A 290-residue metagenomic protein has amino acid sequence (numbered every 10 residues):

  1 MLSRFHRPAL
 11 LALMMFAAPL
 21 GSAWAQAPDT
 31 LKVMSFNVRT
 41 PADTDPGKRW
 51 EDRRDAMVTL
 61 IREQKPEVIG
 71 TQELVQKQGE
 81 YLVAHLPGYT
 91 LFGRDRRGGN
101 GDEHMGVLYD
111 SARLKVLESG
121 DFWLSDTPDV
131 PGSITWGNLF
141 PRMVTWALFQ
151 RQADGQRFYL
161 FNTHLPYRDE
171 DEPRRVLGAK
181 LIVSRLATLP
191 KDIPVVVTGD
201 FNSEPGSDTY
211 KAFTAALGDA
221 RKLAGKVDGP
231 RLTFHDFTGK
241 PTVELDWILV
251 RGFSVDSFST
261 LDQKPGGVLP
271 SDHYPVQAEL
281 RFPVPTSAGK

Functional and structural regions predicted by a protein language model:
M1-L10: Bacterial N-terminal signal peptides that target proteins for export
A9-P19: Bacterial N-terminal signal peptides
L20-H85, R96-E103, V176, K180 (+1 more regions): N-terminal, active-site-proximal structural segment of metallo-dependent hydrolase catalytic domains
T30-V38, M57-L82, L108, A147 (+4 more regions): Active-site beta-strand/loop signature of hydrolases that rely on acidic residues for catalysis
S35-D55, L124-F140, P166-D171, F234-G239: Acidic/histidine-rich helix-loop elements that form or flank divalent-metal/phosphate-binding sites at the catalytic
V68-R157, S259-T260: Structured beta-strand-rich core segments of catalytic domains in phosphoester-bond hydrolases
L139-P141, R151-V176, K180, T188: Metal-dependent phosphoester/phosphodiester hydrolase catalytic core
L148, K180, S184-V195, N202-K290: Metal-dependent phosphoester-hydrolase catalytic domains
